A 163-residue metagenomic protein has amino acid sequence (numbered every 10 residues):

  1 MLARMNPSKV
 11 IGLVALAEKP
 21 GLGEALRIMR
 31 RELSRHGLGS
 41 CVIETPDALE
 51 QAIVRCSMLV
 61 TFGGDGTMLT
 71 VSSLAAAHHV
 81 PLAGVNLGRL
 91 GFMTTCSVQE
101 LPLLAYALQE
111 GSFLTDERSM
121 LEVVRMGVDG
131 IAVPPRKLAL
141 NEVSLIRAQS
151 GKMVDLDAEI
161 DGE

Functional and structural regions predicted by a protein language model:
M1-M58, F62, Q99-L114, R125-K137: ATP/NTP phosphate-donor binding region
A25-R27, S72-A75, T95-S97: Short amphipathic alpha-helical segments
R27-E32, A76-A77, I160-D161: Short, solvent-exposed amphipathic alpha-helical segments in soluble enzyme and RNA/protein-processing domains
R30, S72, D155: Short glycine-/small-residue-rich flexible loop motifs, especially phosphate/cofactor-binding loops
G66-V71: Short glycine/serine/threonine-rich phosphate/pyrophosphate-binding segments that cradle anionic phosphate groups
H79-P81: Proline-centered loop/turn at the N-terminus of a beta-strand
N86: Divalent-cation-assisted or electrostatically stabilized phosphate/pyrophosphate-binding catalytic cores
L90-E163: Catalytic core of DAGKc-family lipid kinases
